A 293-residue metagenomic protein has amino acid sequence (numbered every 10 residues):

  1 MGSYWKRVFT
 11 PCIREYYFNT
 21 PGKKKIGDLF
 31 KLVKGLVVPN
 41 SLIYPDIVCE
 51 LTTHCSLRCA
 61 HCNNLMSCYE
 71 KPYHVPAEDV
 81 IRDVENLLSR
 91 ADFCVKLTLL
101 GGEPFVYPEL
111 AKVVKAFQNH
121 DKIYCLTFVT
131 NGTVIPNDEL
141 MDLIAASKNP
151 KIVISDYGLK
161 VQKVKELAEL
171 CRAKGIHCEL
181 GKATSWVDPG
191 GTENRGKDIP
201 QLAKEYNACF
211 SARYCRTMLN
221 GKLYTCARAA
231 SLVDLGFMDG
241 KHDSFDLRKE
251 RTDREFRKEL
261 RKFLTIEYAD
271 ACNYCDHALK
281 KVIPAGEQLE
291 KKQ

Functional and structural regions predicted by a protein language model:
S3-I13, K165, Y224-T225: Polybasic, low-complexity association/targeting segments
R7-R14, F18, G22-T130, I135-D138: Conserved alpha-helical substructure of the radical SAM core
K25-Y44, T184-N194, G236-K258: Short, charged low-complexity linear segments at domain edges
V75-V80, E109, K163, K197 (+3 more regions): Soluble or luminal CAZymes and related metallo-dependent hydrolases
D79, E139, E166, E255-E259 (+1 more regions): Exposed alpha-helical structural elements
S89-D92, A145-S147, I266: Flexible, charged surface loops at secondary-structure boundaries
Y107-L235: Conserved AdoMet/S-adenosylmethionine-binding subsite of the radical SAM
N194-Q293: Accessory C-terminal segments flanking Radical SAM cores
